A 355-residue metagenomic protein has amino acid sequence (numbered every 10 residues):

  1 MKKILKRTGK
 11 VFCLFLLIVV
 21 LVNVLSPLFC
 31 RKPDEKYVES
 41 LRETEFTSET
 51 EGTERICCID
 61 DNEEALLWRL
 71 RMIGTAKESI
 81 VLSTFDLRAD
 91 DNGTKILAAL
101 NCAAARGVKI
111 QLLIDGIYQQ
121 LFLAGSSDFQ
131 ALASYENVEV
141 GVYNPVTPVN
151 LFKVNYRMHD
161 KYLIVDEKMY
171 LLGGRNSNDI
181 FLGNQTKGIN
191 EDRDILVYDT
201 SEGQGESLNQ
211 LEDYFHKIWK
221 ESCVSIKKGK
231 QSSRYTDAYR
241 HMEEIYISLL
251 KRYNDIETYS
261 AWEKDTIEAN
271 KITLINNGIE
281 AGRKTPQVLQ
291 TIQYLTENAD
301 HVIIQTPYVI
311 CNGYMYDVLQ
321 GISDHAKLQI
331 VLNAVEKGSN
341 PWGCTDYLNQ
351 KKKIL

Functional and structural regions predicted by a protein language model:
K2-V138, V149-H159, V165, M169-L355: Charged, low-complexity intrinsically disordered terminal segments
G141: Phosphate-binding P-loop/Walker A region and its immediate neighborhood
V146: Phosphate/diphosphate-binding loops
